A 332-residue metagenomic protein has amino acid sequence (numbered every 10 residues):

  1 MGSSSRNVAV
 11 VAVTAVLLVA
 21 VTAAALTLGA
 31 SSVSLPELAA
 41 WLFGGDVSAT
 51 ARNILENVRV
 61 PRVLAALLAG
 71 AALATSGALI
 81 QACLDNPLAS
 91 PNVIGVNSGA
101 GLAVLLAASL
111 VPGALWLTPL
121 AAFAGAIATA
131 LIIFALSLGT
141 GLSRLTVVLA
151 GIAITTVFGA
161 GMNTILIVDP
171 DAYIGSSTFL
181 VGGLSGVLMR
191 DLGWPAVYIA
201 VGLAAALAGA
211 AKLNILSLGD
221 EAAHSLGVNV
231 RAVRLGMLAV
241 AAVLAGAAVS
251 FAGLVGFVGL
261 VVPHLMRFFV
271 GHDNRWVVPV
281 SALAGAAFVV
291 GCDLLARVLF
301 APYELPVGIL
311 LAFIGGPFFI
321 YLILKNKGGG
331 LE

Functional and structural regions predicted by a protein language model:
M1-E332: Alpha-helical transmembrane segments in inner-membrane proteins
